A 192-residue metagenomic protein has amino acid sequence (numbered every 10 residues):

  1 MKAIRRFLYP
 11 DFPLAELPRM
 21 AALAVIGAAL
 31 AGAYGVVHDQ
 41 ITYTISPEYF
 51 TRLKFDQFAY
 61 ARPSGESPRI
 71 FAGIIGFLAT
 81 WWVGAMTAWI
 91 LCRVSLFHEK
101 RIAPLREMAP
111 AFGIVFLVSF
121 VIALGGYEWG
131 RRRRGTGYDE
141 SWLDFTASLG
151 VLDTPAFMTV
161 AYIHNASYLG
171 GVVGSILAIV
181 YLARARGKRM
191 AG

Functional and structural regions predicted by a protein language model:
M1-M20, A191-G192: N-terminal juxtamembrane cytosolic/stromal segments of multi-pass membrane proteins
M1-P10, R69-A103, N165: Alpha-helical transmembrane segments and their immediate interhelical/interface regions in integral membrane proteins
A3, T87-I114, V180-G192: Cytoplasmic juxtamembrane regions at transmembrane-helix boundaries
A24-Q40, P110-R133: Hydrophobic alpha-helical membrane-insertion segments
T44-Y49, L124-S148: Juxtamembrane non-transmembrane "cap" segments at the membrane-aqueous interface of multi-pass membrane proteins
E48-P68: Perimembrane loop-to-helix junctions flanking transmembrane segments
Q57-A61, D139-V160: Short, membrane-exposed interhelical loops at transmembrane-helix boundaries
S64-V83, G150-S175: Hydrophobic alpha-helical transmembrane segments
